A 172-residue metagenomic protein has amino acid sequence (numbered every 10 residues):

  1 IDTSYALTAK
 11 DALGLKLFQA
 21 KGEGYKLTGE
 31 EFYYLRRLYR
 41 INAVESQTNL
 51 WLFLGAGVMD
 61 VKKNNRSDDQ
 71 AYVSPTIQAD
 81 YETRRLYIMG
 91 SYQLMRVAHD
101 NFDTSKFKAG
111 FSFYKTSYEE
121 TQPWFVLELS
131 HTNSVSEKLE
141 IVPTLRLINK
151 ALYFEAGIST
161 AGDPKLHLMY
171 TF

Functional and structural regions predicted by a protein language model:
I1-V142, L152, S159-T160: Outer-membrane pore/translocation modules
V142-F172: Alpha-helical oligomerization segments
